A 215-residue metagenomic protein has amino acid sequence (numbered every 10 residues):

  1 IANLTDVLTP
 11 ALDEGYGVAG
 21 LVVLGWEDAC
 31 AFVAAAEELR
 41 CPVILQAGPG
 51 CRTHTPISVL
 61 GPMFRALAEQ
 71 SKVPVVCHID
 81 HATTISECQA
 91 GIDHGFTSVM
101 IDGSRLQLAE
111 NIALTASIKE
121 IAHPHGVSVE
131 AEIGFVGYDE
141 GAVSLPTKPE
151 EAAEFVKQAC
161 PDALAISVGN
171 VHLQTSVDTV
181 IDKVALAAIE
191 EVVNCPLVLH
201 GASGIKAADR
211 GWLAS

Functional and structural regions predicted by a protein language model:
A2-E14, L24-G50, S58-P74, A82-L199 (+1 more regions): Alpha/beta enzyme core
T53: Acidic-and-aromatic substrate-binding clefts and catalytic sites of carbohydrate-active enzymes
